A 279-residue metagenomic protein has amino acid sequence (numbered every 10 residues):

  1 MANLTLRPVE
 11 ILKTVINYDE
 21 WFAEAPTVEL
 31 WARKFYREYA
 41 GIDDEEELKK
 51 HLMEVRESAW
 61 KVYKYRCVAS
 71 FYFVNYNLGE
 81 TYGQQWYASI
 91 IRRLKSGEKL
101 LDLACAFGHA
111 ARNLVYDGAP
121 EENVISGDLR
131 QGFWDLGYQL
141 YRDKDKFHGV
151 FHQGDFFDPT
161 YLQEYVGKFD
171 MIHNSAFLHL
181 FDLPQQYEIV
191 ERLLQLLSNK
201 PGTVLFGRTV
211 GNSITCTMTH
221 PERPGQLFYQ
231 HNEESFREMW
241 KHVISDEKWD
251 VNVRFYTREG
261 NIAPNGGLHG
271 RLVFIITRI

Functional and structural regions predicted by a protein language model:
A2-Q163, P184-Q186, R192, N199-I279: Class I (Rossmann-like) S-adenosyl-L-methionine-dependent methyltransferase catalytic domain, capturing the SAM-binding
G97, K168-F169: Local beta-strand N-terminus motif with an aromatic residue
F169-Q185: A short SAM/SAH-binding and catalytic strip from SAM-dependent methyltransferases
